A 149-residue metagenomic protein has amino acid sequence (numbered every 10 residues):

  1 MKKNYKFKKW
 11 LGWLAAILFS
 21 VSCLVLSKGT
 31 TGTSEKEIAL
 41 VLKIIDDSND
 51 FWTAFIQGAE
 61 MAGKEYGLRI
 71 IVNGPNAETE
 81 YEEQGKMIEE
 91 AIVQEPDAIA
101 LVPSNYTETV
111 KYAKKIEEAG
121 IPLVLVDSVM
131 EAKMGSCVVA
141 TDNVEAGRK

Functional and structural regions predicted by a protein language model:
M1-E37, K115-I121: Short, low-complexity disordered leader/linker segments with a strong preference for bacterial N-terminal type II
A39-Q57, A62, Y66, I71-G85 (+1 more regions): Extracytoplasmic "Venus flytrap"
V41-I45, Q94-E95, A132-S136: A short, mixed-charge helix-start or loop-turn motif at secondary-structure junctions
I56, E60-G63, G85-I88, T109-A113 (+2 more regions): Extracytoplasmic/secreted envelope proteins and their assembly/folding machinery, especially bacterial periplasmic
E80-D97: Short, well-structured alpha-helical segments in soluble
I92-P103, P122-V126: Periplasmic-binding protein-like
Y106-E145: Flexible loop/hinge segments that line or gate small-molecule binding clefts
